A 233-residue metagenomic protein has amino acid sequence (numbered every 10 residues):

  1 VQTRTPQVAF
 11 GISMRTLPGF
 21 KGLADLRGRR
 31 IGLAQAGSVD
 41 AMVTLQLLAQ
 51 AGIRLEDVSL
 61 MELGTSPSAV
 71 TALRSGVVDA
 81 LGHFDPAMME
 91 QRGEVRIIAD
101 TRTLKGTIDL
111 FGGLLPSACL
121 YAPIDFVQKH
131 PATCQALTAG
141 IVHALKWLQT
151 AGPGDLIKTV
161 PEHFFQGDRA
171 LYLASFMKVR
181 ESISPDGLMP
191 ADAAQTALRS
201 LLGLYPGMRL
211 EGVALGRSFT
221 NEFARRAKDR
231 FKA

Functional and structural regions predicted by a protein language model:
V1-G64, A72-S75, D79-E90, E94-T101 (+1 more regions): Short, glycine-/small- and polar/acidic-enriched structural segments that line small-molecule recognition paths
Q2-T3, L110-F111, M189-P190: Short Gly/Pro-enriched turn/cap motifs at secondary-structure boundaries
R4-P6, T150, A170-A174, E222-A233: Amphipathic, soluble alpha/beta structural segments
K21, A49, R54, Q166-D168 (+1 more regions): Short coil/loop linkers at secondary-structure junctions
Q35, P67-T71, Q166-R169, F219-K228: Short, mixed-charge aromatic SLiMs
S68, R74-H163: Pocket-lining segment of extracytoplasmic ligand-binding domains
V127-R209: Secondary-structure end/capping motifs
L198-A233: Conserved C-terminal helix/tail region of periplasmic/extracytoplasmic solute-binding proteins
